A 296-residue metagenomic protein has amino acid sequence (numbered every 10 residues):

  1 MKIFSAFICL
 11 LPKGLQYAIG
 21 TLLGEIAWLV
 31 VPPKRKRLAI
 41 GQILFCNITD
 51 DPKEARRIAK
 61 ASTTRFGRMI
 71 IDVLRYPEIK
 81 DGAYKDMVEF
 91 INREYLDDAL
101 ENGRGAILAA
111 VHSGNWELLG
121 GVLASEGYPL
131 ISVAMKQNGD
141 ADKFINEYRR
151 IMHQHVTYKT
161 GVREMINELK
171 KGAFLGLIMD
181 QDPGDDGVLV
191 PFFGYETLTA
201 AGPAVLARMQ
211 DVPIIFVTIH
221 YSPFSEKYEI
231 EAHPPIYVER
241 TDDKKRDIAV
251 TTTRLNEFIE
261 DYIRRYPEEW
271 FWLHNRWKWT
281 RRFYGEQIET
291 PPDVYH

Functional and structural regions predicted by a protein language model:
M1-A110, I145-Y148, H153, S222: Membrane-anchoring hydrophobic helices of lipid-metabolizing enzymes
I3, L38, E94, L118 (+4 more regions): Short Gly/charged-rich anion-binding patches and loops
V31, T49, R56-K60, D97-L100 (+2 more regions): Non-catalytic C-terminal accessory region of glycerolipid acyltransferases and related lyso-lipid remodeling enzymes
R35-L38, M135-G139, T197-A200: Active-site metal-coordination segments of metallo-dependent hydrolases
I70-L74, H112-W116, L255-F258: Juxtamembrane/interfacial segments around transmembrane helices
V88-E89, N138, H155-K159, E196-T197 (+1 more regions): A conditional alpha-helix N-cap/helix-loop micro-motif detector
N102-T160, D182-V188, Y221, S225: Catalytic core of membrane glycerolipid acyltransferases/transacylases, capturing the structured, soluble-facing
